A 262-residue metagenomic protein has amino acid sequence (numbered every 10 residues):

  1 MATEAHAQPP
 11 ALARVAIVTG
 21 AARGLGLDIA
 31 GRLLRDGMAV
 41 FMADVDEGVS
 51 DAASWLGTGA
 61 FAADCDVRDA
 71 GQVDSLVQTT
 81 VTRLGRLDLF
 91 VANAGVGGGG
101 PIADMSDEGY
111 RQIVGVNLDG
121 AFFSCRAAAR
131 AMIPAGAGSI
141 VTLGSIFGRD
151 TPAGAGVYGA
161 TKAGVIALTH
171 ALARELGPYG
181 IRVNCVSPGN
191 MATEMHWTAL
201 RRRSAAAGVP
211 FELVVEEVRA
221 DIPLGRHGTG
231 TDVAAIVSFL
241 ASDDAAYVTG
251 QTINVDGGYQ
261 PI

Functional and structural regions predicted by a protein language model:
D36-D51: Conserved glycine-rich Rossmann-like NAD(P)H-binding loop of the short-chain dehydrogenase/reductase
V91, G177, R182, V248-G250: Short, small/polar-rich loop/turn modules that mediate ligand/substrate recognition or access, typified
P101-I102, G109-V114, V218-R219: Substrate-binding pocket helix/loop in short-chain dehydrogenase/reductase
F122-C125, I133, L224-V255, Q260-P261: C-terminal substrate-recognition "lid" of short-chain dehydrogenase/reductases
C125, T161, T169: Active-site helix of classical SDR
R130, R174-P178, A246: Alpha-helical segment proximal to the catalytic Tyr-Lys
S145: Residue(s) in the substrate-gating loop at a strand-loop-helix junction that position the organic substrate next
